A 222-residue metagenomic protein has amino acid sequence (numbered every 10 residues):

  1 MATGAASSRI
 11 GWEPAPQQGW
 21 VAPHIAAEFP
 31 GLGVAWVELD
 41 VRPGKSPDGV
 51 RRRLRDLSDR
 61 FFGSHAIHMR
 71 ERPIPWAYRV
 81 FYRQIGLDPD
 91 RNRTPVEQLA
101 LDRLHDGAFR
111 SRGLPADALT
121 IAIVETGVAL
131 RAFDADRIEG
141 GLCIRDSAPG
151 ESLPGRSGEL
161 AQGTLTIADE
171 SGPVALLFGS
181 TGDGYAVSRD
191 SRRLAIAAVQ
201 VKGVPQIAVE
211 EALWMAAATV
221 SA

Functional and structural regions predicted by a protein language model:
A2-A222: Charge-biased, low-complexity intrinsically disordered regions
